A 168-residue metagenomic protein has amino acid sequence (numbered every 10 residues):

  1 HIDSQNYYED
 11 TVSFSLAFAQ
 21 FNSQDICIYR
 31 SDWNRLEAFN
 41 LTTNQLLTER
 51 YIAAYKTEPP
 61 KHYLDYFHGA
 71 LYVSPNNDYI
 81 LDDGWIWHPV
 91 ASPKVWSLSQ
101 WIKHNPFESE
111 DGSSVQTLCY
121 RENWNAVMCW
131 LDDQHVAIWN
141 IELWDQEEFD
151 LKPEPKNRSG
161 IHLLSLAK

Functional and structural regions predicted by a protein language model:
H1, S23-S31, L36-E37, N77-W85 (+1 more regions): Short beta-strand elements that form the blades of beta-propeller/WD-repeat-like and other beta-sheet-rich scaffold
H1-Y55: Long, mid-chain structured domain cores
I2-E9, R50-Y66, K103-E122: Surface-exposed loop and turn segments in beta-propeller and other repeat-based domains that flank or scaffold
Y7-S23, F67-D78, R121-D133: Structural signature of eukaryotic scaffold interfaces centered on beta-propeller domains
W33-F39, H88-W96, D145-H162: Structural motif
N44, S97-F107: Short loop/turn segments immediately following beta-strands, especially the blade-tip and inter-blade linker loops
W124-K168: Loop/turn-rich, solvent-exposed surfaces of beta-rich toroidal or solenoidal domains
